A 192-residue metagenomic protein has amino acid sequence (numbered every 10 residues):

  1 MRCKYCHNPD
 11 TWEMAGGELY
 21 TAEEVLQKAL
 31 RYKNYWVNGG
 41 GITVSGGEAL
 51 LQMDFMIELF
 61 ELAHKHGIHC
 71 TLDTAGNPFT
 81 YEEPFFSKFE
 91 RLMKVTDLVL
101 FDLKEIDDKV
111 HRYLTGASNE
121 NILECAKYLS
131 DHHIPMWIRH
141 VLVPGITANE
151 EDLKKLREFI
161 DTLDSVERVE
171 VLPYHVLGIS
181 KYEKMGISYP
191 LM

Functional and structural regions predicted by a protein language model:
M1-Y20: Canonical Radical SAM [4Fe-4S] cluster-binding loop centered on the CxxxCxxC motif and its immediate flanking residues
R2, V176-I179: Short, acidic Gly/Pro/Ser/Thr-rich loop/turn segments
D10-M14, R112-S118, G186-M192: Short glycine-enriched, charge-decorated loop/helix-capping segments at active-site entrances that position
M14-Y20, V95, V99, L103-K104 (+1 more regions): Short, exposed beta-strand "edge-strand" segments with a Pro/Gly-rich flavor and a Y/T-containing core
G16, V110, G178-K181, M185: Glycine-rich, flexible loop/turn motifs
G17, E24-Q27: N-terminal pre-catalytic segment of deacetylase/amide-hydrolase enzymes
L26-N34, N38-G41, G46-L172, L177: Conserved AdoMet/S-adenosylmethionine-binding subsite of the radical SAM
E158, E167, Y182-M192: A structural motif corresponding to the C-terminal lobe/cap of the Radical SAM core domain
